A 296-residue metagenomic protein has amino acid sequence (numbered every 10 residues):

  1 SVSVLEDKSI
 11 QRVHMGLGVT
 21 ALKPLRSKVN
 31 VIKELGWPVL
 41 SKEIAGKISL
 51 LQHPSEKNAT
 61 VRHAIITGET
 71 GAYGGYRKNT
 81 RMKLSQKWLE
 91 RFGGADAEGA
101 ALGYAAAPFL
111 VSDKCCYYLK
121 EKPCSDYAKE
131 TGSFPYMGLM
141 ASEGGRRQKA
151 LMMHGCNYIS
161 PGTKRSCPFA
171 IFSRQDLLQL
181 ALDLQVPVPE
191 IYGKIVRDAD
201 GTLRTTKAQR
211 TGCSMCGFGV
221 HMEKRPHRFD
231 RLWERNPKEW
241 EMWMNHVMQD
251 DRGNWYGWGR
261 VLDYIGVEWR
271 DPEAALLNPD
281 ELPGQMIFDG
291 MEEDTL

Functional and structural regions predicted by a protein language model:
S1-D176, A181-D183, D294: ATP-dependent adenylation/nucleotidyltransferase module used to activate substrates
G162, S173-L296: ATP/NTP-dependent adenylation/nucleotidyl-transfer catalytic domains that generate, transfer, or process NMP-activated
